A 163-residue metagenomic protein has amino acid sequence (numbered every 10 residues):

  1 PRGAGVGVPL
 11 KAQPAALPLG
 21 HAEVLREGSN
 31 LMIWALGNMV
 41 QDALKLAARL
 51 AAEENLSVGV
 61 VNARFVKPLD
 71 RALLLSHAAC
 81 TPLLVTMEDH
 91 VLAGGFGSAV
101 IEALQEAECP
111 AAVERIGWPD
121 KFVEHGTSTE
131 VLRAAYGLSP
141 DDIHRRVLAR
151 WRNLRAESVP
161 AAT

Functional and structural regions predicted by a protein language model:
P1-T163: Thiamine diphosphate
